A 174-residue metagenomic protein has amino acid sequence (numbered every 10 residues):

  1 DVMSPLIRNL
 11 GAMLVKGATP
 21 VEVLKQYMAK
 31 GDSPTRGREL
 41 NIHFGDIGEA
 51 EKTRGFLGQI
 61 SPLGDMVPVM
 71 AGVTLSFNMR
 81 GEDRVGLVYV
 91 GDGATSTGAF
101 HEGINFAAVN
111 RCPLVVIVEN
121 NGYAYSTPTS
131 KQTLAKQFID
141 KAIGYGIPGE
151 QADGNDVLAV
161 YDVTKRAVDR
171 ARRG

Functional and structural regions predicted by a protein language model:
D1-N110, P128-L134, I139, G144-G146: Cofactor-binding active-site loop characterized by glycine-rich and histidine/acidic residues
R111, V116-E119: Short internal beta-strands
V118-G174: Thiamine diphosphate
